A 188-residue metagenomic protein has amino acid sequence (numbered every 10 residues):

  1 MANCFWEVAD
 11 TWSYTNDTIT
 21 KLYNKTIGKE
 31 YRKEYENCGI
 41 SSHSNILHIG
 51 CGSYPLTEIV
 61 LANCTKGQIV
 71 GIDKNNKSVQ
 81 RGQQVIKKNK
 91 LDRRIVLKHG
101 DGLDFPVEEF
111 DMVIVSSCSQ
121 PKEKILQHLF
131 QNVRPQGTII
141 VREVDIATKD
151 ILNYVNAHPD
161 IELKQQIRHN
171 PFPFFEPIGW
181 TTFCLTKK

Functional and structural regions predicted by a protein language model:
M1-S41: S-adenosyl-L-methionine
S53-K66: Conserved SAM-binding loop of SAM-dependent methyltransferases across substrates and taxa, primarily the Class I
Q68-D73: Conserved SAM-binding motif I beta-strand of class I
N75-K77: Conserved SAM/SAH-binding beta-strand->alpha-helix loop
G82-Q83: Conserved SAM-binding loop
Q120-N132: A short, conserved alpha-helix within the catalytic core of class I
Q136-T148: Conserved beta-strand signature within the Rossmann-like core of class I S-adenosyl-L-methionine
A147-K188: Active-site capping/gating segments
